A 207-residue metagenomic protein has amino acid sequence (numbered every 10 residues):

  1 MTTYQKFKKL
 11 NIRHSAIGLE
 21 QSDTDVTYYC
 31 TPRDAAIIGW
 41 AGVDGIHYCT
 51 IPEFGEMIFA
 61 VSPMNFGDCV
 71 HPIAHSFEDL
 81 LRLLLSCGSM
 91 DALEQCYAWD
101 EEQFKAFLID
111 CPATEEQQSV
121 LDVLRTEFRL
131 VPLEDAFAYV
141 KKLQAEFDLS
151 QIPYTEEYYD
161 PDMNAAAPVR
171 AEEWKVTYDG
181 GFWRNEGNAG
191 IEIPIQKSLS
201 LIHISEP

Functional and structural regions predicted by a protein language model:
K6-N11: Amphipathic alpha-helical segments
I12-V120: Long, low-complexity, intrinsically disordered segments enriched in glycines and aromatic residues
F54, E102, N164, G181 (+1 more regions): Intrinsic-disorder/low-complexity loop/linker signature
E116, V120, F128-A171, V176: Low-complexity intrinsically disordered segments
E173-T177, F182-E192, L199: A eukaryote-biased signal for long
L199-P207: Residue-level detector of conserved catalytic or cofactor/ligand-binding positions in enzyme active sites
